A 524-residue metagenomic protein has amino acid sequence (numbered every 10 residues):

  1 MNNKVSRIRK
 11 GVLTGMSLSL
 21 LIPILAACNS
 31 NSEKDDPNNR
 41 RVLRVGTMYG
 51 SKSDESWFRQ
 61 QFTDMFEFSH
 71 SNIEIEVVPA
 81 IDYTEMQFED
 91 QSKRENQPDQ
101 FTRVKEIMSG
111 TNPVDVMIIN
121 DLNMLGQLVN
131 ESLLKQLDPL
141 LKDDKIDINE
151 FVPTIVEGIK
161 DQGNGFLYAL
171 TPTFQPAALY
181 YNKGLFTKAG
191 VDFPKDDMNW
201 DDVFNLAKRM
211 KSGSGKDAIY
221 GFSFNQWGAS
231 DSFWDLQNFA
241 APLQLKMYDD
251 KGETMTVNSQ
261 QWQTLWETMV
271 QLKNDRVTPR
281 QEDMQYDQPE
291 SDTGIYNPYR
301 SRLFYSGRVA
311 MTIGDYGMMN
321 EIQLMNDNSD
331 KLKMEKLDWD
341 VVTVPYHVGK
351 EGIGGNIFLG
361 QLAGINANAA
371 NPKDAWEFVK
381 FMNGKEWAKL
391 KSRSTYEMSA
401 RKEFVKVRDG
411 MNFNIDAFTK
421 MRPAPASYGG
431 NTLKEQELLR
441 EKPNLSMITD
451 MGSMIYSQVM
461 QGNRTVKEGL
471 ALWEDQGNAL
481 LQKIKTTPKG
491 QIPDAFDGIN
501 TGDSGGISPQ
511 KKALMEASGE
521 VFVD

Functional and structural regions predicted by a protein language model:
N2-V5, K10-E131, I146, A370 (+4 more regions): Conserved N-terminal structural module of periplasmic/extracytoplasmic solute-binding proteins
T84-E85, K93-S109, K216, Q226-G228 (+2 more regions): Extracytoplasmic ligand-binding clamshell segments of periplasmic binding protein
Q91, I118-P176, D340-T343: Hinge/lid segment of periplasmic solute-binding proteins
N120-N123, F174-Q175, N297, G314-I322 (+2 more regions): Beta->alpha turn/N-cap motifs
D138-D143, K160-D231, L243-D287, A367-K373 (+2 more regions): Helix-loop-helix "hinge/cap" segment bordering the ligand-binding cleft or interdomain interface
D138-F151, D196, S214, Q226 (+4 more regions): Short, solvent-exposed loop/beta-turn-alpha elements that line the ligand-binding surface or hinge of extracytoplasmic
T278, D327-E403, Q436-L438: Extracytoplasmic/periplasmic substrate-recognition and gating elements
V342-V344, S392-N463, G490-V523: Long, aromatic- and glycine/proline-rich binding clefts that accommodate carbohydrate-like moieties
